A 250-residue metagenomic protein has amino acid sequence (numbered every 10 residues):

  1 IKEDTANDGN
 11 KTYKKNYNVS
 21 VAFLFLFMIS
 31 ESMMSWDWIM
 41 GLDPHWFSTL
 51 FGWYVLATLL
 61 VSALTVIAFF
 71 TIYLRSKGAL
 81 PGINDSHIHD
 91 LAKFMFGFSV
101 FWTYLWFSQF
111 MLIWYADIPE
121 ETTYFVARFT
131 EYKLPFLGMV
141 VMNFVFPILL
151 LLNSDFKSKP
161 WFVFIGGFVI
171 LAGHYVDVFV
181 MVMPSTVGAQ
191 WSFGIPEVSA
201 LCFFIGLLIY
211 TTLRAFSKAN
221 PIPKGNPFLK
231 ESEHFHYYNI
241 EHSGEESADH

Functional and structural regions predicted by a protein language model:
I1-M139: Long, contiguous internal "core" modules enriched in hydrophobic/ aromatic residues
K2-T12, A79-S86, F204-H250: Extramembrane terminal tails and long inter-domain/linker segments of multi-pass membrane proteins
D43-F47, I118, F156-P160, M181-P196: Extracellular/periplasmic helix-loop-helix junctions in multi-pass membrane proteins
D43-P44, T71-S76, L152, K157 (+3 more regions): Juxtamembrane/interface segments at transmembrane-helix termini
A57-I72, V141-P147, S199-R214: Hydrophobic cores of alpha-helical transmembrane segments in multi-pass inner/ER membrane proteins, independent
L134-P160: Extended C-terminal subregions enriched in glycine
W161-A172: Central hydrophobic cores of alpha-helical transmembrane segments in multi-pass integral membrane proteins
D177-N220: A generic transmembrane alpha-helix motif of multi-pass inner-membrane proteins
